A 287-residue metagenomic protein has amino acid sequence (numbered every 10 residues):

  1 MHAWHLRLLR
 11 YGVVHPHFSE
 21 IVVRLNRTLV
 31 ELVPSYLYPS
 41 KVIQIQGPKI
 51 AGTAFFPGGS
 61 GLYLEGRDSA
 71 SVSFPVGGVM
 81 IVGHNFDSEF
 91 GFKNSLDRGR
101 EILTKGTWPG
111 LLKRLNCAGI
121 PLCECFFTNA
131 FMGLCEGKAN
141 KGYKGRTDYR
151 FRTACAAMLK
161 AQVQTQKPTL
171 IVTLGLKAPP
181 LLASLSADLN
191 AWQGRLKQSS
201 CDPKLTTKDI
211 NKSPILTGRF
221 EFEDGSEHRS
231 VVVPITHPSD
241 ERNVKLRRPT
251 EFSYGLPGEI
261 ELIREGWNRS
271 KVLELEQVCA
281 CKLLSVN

Functional and structural regions predicted by a protein language model:
M1-T107, K113, F220-H228, L273-N287: Active-site and ligand/interface coordination hotspots across diverse enzymes and nucleic-acid-associated assemblies
M1-V33, Y143-A156, S184-N287: C-terminal capping/extension of enzyme domains
H84-N85, A130, T173-A178, H237: Short, well-ordered beta-to-alpha junction loops that form the rim of enzyme active sites and present histidine/acidic
S88-F92, L134-K138, A178-A183, D188 (+1 more regions): Short catalytic/ligand-binding loop motif for oxyanion handling, primarily in non-cytosolic enzymes, centered on
G91-T104, G133-R152: Surface-exposed cleft-lining segments at the edges of enzyme active sites
K105-K144: Short, surface-exposed acidic-centric catalytic microdomains
G119-I120, Q164-Q166, D224-E227: Short, conserved loop/helix-junction motifs that constitute active-site signature segments in enzyme catalytic cores
L159-P179: Proline-aspartate-enriched helix->loop->beta-strand connector
